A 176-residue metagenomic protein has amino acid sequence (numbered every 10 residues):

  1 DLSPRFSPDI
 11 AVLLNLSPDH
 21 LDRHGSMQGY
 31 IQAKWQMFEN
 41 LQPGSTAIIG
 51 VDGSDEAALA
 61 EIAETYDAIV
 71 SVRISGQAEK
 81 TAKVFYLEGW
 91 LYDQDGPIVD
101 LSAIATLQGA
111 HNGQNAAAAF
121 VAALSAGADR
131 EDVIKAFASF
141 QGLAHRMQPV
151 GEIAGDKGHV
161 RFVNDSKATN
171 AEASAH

Functional and structural regions predicted by a protein language model:
L2, F6-V160: Acidic, Mg2+-coordinating active-site environments of NTP-dependent enzymes
S166-H176: AMP-binding/adenylate-forming catalytic core of the ANL superfamily
